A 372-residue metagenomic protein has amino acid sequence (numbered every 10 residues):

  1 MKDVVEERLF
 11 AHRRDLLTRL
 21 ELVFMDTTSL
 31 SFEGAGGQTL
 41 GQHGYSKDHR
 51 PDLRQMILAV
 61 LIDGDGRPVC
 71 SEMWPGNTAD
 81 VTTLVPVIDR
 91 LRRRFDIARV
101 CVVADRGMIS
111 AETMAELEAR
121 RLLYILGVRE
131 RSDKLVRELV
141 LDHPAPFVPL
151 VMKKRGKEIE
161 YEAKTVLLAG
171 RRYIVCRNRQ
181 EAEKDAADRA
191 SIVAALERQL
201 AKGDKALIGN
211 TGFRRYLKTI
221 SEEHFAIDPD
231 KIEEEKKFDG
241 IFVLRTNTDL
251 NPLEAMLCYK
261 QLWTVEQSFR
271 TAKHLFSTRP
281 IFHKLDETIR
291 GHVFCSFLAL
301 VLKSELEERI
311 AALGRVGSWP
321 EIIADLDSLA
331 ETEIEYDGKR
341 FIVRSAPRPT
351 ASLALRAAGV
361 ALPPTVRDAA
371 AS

Functional and structural regions predicted by a protein language model:
M1-S372: Anion-binding and metal-coordination hotspots
